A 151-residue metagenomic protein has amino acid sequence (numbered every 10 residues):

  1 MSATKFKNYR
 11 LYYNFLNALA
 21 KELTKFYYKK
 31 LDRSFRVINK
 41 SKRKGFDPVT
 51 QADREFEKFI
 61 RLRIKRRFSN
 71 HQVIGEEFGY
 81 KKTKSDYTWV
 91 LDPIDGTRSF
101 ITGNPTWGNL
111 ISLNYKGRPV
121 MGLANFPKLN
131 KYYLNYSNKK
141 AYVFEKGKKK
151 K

Functional and structural regions predicted by a protein language model:
M1-I94: N-terminal subdomain of lithium-sensitive/metallo-dependent phosphomonoesterases centered on the IMPase/IPPase/PAP
E77, Y136, E145: Residues at the C-termini of beta-strands that transition into short coil/loop
T83-Y142: DPxDG-like acidic metal-binding loop motif
G147-K151: Short, intrinsically disordered, charge-balanced linker/junction segments flanking boundaries in proteins
